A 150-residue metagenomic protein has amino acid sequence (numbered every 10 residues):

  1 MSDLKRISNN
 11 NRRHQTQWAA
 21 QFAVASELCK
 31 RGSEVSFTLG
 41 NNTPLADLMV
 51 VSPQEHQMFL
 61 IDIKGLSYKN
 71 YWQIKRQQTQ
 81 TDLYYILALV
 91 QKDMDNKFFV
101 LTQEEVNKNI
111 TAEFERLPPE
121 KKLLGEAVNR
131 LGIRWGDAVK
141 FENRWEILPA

Functional and structural regions predicted by a protein language model:
M1-P44, M49-A150: Mixed-charge (Asp/Glu-Lys/Arg
